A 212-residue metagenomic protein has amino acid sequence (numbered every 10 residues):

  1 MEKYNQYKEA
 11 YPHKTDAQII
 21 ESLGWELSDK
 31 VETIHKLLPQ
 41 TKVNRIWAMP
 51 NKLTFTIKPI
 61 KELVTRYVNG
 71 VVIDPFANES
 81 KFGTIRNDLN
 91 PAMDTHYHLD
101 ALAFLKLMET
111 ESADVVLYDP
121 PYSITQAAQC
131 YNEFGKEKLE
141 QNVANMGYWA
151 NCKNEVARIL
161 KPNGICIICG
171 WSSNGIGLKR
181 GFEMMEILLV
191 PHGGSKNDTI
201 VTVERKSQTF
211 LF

Functional and structural regions predicted by a protein language model:
E2-T84, S195-D198: S-adenosyl-L-methionine
G70-L107, T125: SAM cofactor-binding core of SAM-dependent methyltransferases, primarily the Rossmann-like beta-alpha-beta module
K106-L117, I124: A short acidic, Gly/Pro-enriched loop at the edge of an enzyme's catalytic core that lines a small-molecule cofactor
L117-A128, N142-V143: A short SAM/SAH-binding and catalytic strip from SAM-dependent methyltransferases
P120-P121, G170-S172: Short strand-turn motif at the edge of the Rossmann-like AdoMet-binding core
G135-P162: A short glycine-rich, Lys/Arg-flanked "PGG" loop and its adjoining helix->strand segment in the class I
N163-G170: Conserved beta-strand signature within the Rossmann-like core of class I S-adenosyl-L-methionine
N174-F212: Class I S-adenosyl-L-methionine
